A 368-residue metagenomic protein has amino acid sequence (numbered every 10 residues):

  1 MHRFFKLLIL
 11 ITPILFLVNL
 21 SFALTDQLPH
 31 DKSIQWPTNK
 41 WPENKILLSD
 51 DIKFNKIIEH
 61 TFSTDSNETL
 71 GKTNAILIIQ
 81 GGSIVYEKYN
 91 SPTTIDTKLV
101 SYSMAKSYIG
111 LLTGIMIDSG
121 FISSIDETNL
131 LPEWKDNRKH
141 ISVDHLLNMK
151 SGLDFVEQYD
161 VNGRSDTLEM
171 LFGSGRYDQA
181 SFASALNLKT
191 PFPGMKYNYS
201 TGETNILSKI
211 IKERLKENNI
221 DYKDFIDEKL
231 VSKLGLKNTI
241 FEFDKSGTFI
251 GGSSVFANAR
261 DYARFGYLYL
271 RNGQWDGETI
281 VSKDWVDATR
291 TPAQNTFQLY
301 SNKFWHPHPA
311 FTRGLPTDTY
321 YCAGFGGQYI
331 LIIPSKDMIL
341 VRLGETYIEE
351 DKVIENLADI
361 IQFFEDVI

Functional and structural regions predicted by a protein language model:
L17-T94, S119-I122, N148, A185 (+1 more regions): N-terminal leader/targeting segments and the immediately adjacent pre-domain N-terminus
H60, V85-K88, N162-P193, I220-T239: Short, charged, amphipathic alpha-helices and their helix-cap/turn boundaries
G82, L99-S124, L146, L207-I211 (+1 more regions): Active-site SXXK
V100, D118-Q158, N187-L188, K216-S253: Active-site helix/loop module of the DD-peptidase/beta-lactamase fold, centered on the serine-lysine SxxK catalytic
K135-V161, E169-M170, Q179-M195, G202-N205 (+1 more regions): Conserved catalytic neighborhood of penicillin-recognizing serine enzymes
E203-I211, S253-Q274, Q328-G344: Active-site-proximal alpha-helical segments within enzyme catalytic domains
L236-T239, F243, R290-I339: Active-site Gly/Thr loop motif
C322-I368: Structured C-terminal helix/loop/strand segments within mature extracytoplasmic catalytic/sensor domains
